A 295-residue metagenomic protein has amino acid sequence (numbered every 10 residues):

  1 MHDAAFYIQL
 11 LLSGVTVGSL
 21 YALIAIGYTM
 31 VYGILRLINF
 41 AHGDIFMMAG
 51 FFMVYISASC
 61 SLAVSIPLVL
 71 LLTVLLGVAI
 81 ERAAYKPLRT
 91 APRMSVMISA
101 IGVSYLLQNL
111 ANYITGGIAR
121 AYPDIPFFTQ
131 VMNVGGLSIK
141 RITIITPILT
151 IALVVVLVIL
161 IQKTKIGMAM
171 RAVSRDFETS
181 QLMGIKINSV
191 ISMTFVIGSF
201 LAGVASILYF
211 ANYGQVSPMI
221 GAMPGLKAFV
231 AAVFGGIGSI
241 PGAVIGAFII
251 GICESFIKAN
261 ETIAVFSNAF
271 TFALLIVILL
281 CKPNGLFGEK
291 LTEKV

Functional and structural regions predicted by a protein language model:
M1-L23, F52, A63-V64, A91-I98 (+5 more regions): Membrane-interfacial amphipathic/re-entrant helices at transmembrane-helix boundaries
F6, R175-L182, K186-S189, E261-V295: Cytosolic-side transmembrane-helix boundaries in multi-pass membrane proteins
L12, I34-A79, A83, A259-N260: Membrane-embedded helix boundary and interhelical linker motif in transport proteins
V17, L137-V216, I240-I245: Helix-loop-helix "hairpin" substructures at the membrane interface of multi-pass membrane proteins
S19, Y28-G50, T90-S95, I166-A169 (+6 more regions): Short, non-helical or kinked segments that cap or interrupt transmembrane helices
Y21-A25, S61-L71, F195-A202, S206 (+1 more regions): Transmembrane alpha-helical segments in multi-pass inner-membrane proteins
C60-V103, L110, I245-I250, K282: Alpha-helical transmembrane segments within multi-pass membrane transporters and channels
P87-K163, V190-M193, F256, T262-A269 (+2 more regions): Transmembrane helix-bundle core of multi-pass membrane transporters and related energy-transducing complexes
